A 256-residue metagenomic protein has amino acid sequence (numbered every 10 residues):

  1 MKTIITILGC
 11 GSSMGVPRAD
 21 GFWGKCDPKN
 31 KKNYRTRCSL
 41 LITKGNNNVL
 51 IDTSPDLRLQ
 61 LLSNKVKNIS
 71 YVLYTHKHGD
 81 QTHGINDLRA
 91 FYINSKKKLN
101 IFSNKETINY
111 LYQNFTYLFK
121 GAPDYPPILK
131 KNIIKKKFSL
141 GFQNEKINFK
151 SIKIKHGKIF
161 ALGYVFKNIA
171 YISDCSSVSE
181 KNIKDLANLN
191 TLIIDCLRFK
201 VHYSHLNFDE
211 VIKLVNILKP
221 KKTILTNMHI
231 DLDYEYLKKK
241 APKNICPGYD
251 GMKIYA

Functional and structural regions predicted by a protein language model:
M1-N64, K130-K181, D250-A256: Core dinuclear metal-dependent hydrolase active-site scaffold
I5, L111, T223: Residue-level signal for inorganic ion chemistry
G11, K105-T107, M228-D231: Residues in the short beta-alpha loop(s) of Rossmann-like NAD(P)-binding domains
N46-S103, L189-T191: Active-site metal-binding motif and surrounding structural segment of the metallo-beta-lactamase
I51, T75, S173, I194 (+1 more regions): Active-site flanking residues adjacent to catalytic metal/cofactor-binding acidic residues
S95-L99, T107-I133: Active-site neighborhood of divalent metal-dependent phosphoester bond hydrolases
L99-E106, I224-T226: Short internal beta-strands
S179-A256: Binuclear metal-ion centers of metallo-dependent hydrolases, dominated by the metallo-beta-lactamase
